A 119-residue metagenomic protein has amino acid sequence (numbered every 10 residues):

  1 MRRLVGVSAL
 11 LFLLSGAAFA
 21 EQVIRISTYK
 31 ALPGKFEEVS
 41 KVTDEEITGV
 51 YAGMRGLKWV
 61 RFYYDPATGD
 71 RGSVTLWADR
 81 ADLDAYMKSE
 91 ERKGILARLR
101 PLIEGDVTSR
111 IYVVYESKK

Functional and structural regions predicted by a protein language model:
L4-L14: Sec-dependent N-terminal signal peptides
L11, E21-I24, K30, K58-T68 (+1 more regions): Glycine-rich beta-strand-turn "strand-cap" elements at beta-sheet edges
G16-A20: Sec/Tat signal peptide C-region and signal peptidase I cleavage site
R25-Y63, R80: N-terminal targeting signals for Sec/Tat export/insertion, comprising classic cleavable signal peptides
E45-K58, L76-R110: An amphipathic, aromatic/His-enriched active-site/gating alpha helix that lines ligand/cofactor pockets
